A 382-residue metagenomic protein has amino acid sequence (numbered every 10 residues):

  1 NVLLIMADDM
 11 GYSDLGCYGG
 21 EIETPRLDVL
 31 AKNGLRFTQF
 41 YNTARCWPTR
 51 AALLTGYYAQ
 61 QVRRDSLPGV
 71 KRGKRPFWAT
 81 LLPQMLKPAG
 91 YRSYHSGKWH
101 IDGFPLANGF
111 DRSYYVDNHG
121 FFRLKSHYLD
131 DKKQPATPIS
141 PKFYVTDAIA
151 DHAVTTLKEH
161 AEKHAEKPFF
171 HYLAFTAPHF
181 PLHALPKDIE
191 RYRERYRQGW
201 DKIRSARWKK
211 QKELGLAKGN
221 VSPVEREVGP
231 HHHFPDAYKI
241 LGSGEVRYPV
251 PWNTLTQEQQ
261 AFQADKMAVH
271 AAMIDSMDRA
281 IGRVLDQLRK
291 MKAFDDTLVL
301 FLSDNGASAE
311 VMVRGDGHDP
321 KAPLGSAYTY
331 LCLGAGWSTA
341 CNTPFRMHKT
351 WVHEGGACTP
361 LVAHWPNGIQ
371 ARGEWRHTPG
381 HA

Functional and structural regions predicted by a protein language model:
N1-A382: Formylglycine-dependent sulfatase
